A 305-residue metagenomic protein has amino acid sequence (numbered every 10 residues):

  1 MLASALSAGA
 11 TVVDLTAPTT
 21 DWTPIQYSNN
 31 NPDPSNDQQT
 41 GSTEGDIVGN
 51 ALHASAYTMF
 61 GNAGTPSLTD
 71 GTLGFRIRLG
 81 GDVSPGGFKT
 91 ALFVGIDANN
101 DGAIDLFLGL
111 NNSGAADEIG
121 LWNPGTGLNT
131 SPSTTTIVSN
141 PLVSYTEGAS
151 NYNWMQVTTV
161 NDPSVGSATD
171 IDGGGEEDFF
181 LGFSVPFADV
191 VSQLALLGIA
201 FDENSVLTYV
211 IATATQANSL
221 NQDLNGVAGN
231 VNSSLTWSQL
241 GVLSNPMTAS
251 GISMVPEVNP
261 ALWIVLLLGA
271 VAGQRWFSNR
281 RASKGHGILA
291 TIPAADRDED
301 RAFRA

Functional and structural regions predicted by a protein language model:
T11-M254: Surface-exposed extracytoplasmic segments
D46, A51, M59-F60, L266 (+3 more regions): Enrichment for repetitive, rod-forming helical segments
E257-F277: A short, hydrophobic C-terminal helix/tail in secreted or cell-surface proteins
A272-A305: C-terminal membrane-anchoring or membrane-association module
